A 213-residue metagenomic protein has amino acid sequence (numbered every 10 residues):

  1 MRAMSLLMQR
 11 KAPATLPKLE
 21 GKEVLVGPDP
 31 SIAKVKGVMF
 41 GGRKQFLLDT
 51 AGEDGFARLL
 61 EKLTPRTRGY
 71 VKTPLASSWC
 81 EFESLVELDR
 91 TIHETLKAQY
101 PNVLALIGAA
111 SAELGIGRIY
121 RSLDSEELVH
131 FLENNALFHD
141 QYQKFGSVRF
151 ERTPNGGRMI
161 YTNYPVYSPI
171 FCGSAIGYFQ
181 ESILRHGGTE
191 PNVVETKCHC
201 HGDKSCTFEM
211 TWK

Functional and structural regions predicted by a protein language model:
L6-K11, L16-G37, D140-I176, L184-K213: Short terminal or interdomain "cap/linker" segment that borders an active site or interface and mediates
K11-G115: N-terminal low-complexity or simple alpha-helical regulatory segments that function as activation/interaction modules
K72-S174, N192, K197: Amphipathic interaction/junction segments at domain boundaries or subunit interfaces
